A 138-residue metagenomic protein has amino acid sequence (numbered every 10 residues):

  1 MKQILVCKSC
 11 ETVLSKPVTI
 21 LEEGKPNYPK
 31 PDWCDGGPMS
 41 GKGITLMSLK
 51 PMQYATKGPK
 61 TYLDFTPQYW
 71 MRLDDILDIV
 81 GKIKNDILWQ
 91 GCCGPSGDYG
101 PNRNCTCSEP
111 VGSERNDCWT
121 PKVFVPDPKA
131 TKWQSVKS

Functional and structural regions predicted by a protein language model:
M1-S138: N-terminal pre-domain and mature-chain start segments
